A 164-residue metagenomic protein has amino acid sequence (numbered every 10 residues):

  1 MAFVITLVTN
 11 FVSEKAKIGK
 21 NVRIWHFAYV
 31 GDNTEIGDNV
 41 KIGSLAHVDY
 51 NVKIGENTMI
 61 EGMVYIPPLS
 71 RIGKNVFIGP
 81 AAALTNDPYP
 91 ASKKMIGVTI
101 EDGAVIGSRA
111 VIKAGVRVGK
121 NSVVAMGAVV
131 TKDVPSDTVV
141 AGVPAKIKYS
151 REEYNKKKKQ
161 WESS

Functional and structural regions predicted by a protein language model:
A2-T9, S13, I24-V118, V143-P144 (+2 more regions): Flexible, glycine/small-residue-enriched loop-and-beta-strand segment within the central core of proteins
L69, K132-D133: Active-site-adjacent segment of SDR/Rossmann-fold oxidoreductases
V124: Binuclear metal-ion centers of metallo-dependent hydrolases, dominated by the metallo-beta-lactamase
V140: Conserved active-site beta-strand element of glycosyltransferases/polysaccharide synthases
